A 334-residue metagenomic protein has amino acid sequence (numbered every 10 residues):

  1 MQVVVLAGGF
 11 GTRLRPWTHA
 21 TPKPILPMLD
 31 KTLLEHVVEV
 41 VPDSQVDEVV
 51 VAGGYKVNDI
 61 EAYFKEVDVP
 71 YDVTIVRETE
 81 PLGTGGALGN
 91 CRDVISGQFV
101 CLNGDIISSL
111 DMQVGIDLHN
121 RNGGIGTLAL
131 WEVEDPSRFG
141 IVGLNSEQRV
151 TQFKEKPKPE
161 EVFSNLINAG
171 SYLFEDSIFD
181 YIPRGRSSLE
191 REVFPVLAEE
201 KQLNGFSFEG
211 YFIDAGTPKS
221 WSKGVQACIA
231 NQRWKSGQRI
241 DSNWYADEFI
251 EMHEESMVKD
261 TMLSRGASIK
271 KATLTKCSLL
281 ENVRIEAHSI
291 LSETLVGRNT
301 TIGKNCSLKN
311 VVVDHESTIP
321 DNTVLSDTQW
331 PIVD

Functional and structural regions predicted by a protein language model:
M1-E61: N-terminal glycine-rich phosphate-binding loop and ensuing alpha1 helix
V50-G53, A129-L130, L295, V312: Short internal beta-strands
I60-S146, P183: Conserved beta-loop-beta/alpha segment of the NTase-like Rossmann-fold superfamily that binds/positions NTPs
V114, R149, S177-D180, R184-D334: Left-handed beta-helix
L144-V162: Short, flexible, basic/aromatic active-site loop/helix in glycosyltransferases
E161-A169: A short glycine-threonine-serine/GTX helix/turn-capping micro-motif
G170-F174: Short glycine- and hydrophobic/aromatic-rich loop-to-beta-strand nucleating segment in the catalytic cores
